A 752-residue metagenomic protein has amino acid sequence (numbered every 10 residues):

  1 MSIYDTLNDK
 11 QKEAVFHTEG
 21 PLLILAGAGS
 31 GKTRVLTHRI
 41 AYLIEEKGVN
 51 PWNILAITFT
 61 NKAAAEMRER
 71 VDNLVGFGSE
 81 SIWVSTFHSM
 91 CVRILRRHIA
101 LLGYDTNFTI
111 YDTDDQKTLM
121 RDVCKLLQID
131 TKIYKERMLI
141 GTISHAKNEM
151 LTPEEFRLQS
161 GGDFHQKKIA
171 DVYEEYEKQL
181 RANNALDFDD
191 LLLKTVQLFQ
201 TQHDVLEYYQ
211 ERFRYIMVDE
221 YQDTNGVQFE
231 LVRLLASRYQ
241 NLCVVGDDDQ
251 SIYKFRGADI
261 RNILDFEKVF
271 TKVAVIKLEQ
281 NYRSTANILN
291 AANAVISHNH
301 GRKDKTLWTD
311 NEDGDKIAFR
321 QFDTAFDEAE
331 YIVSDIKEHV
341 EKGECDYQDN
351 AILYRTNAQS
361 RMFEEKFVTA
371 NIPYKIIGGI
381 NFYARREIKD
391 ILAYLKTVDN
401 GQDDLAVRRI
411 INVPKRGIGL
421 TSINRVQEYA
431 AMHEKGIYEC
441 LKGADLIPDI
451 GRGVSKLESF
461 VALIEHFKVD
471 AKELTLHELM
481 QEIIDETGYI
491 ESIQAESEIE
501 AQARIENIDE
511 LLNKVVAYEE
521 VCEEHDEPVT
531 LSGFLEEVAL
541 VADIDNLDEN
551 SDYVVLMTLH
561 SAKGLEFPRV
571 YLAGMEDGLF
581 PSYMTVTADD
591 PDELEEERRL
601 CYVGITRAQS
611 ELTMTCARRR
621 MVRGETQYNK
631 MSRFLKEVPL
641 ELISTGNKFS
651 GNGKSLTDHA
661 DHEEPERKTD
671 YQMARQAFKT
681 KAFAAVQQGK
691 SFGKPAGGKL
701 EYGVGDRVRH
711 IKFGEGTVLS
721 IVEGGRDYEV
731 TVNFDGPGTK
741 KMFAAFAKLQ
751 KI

Functional and structural regions predicted by a protein language model:
I3-L7, K12-A26, W52, L102-T109 (+8 more regions): Inter-lobe coupling/hinge region of RecA-like P-loop helicase motors
N8, I57, T109-T113, I129-E136 (+15 more regions): Conserved phosphate/pyrophosphate-binding and hydrolysis machinery centered on Walker-type P-loop NTPases, extending
E19-L22, S30, I40-Y215, S237-Q240 (+12 more regions): A basic/glycine-biased coupling hinge at the interface between accessory DNA-binding modules
G20, V49-N53, G78-S81, R238-N241 (+9 more regions): Short glycine-/polar-rich loops that comprise or flank the Walker A/P-loop and associated switch/sensor motifs
A28-L36, I99, T271-A274, Q280-P373 (+5 more regions): Helicase P-loop NTPase motor core
S30, V218, Q222-G301, K305-D310 (+2 more regions): Conserved helicase motor core of SF1/SF2 NTP-dependent helicases
L158, G162, S360-I372, R385 (+2 more regions): Conserved helicase C-terminal RecA-like lobe
D548, G574-K741, F746-I752: C-terminal accessory regions
